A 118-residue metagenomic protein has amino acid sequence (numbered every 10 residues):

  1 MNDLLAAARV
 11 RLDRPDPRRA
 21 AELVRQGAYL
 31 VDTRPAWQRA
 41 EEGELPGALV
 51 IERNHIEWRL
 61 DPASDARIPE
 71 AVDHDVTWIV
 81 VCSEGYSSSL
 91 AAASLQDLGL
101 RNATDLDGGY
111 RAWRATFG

Functional and structural regions predicted by a protein language model:
M1-Y29, A36-T77, Y86-G118: Rhodanese-like catalytic fold shared by cysteine-dependent sulfurtransferases and DSP/PTP-type phosphatases
